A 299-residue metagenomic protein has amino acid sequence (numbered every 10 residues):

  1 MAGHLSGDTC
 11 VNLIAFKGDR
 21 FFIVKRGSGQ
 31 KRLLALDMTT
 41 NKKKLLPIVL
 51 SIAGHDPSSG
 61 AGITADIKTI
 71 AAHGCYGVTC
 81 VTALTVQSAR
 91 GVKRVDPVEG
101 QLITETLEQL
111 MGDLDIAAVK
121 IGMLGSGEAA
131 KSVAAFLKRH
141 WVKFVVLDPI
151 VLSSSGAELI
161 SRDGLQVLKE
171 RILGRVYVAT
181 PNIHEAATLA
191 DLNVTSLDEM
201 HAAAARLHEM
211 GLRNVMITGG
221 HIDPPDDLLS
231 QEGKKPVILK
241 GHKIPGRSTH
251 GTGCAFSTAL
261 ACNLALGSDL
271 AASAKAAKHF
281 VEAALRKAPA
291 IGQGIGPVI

Functional and structural regions predicted by a protein language model:
T39-S51, I63, I67-S154: Conserved N-terminal subdomain of the carbohydrate kinase-like
K43-L46, R94-P97, D113, A271-I299: Charged C-terminal helix
I52-S58, P236-H250: Short pre-catalytic strand/loop immediately N-terminal to key active-site residues, enriched for Gly-Thr
T64, T188, G246-L270: Short, small-residue alpha-helix embedded
G74-V78, N263-A277: Phosphate-handling active-site elements
R162-P236: Conserved phosphate/ATP/ADP-binding segment of small-molecule kinases
